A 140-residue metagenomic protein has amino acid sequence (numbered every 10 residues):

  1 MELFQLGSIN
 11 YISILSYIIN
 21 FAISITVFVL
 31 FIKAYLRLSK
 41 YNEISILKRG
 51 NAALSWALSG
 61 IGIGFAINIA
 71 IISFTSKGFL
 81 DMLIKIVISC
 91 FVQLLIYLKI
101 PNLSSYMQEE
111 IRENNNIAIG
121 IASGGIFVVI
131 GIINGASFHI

Functional and structural regions predicted by a protein language model:
E2-I12, Y41, I72-L80, E109 (+1 more regions): Membrane-interface helix termini and inter-helical loops of multi-pass transporters
I9-V27, K77-V92: Alpha-helical transmembrane segments
N20-K40: N-terminal signal-anchor/start-transfer transmembrane helix
K40-W56: Alpha-helical transmembrane segments with an aromatic anchor "belt"
A53-I72: A generic, lipid-embedded transmembrane alpha helix
Q93-E109: Transmembrane alpha-helical segments of integral membrane proteins
Y106-G125: Interfacial loop-to-transmembrane junctions
I132-I140: Juxtamembrane boundary at the C-terminal end of a transmembrane helix
